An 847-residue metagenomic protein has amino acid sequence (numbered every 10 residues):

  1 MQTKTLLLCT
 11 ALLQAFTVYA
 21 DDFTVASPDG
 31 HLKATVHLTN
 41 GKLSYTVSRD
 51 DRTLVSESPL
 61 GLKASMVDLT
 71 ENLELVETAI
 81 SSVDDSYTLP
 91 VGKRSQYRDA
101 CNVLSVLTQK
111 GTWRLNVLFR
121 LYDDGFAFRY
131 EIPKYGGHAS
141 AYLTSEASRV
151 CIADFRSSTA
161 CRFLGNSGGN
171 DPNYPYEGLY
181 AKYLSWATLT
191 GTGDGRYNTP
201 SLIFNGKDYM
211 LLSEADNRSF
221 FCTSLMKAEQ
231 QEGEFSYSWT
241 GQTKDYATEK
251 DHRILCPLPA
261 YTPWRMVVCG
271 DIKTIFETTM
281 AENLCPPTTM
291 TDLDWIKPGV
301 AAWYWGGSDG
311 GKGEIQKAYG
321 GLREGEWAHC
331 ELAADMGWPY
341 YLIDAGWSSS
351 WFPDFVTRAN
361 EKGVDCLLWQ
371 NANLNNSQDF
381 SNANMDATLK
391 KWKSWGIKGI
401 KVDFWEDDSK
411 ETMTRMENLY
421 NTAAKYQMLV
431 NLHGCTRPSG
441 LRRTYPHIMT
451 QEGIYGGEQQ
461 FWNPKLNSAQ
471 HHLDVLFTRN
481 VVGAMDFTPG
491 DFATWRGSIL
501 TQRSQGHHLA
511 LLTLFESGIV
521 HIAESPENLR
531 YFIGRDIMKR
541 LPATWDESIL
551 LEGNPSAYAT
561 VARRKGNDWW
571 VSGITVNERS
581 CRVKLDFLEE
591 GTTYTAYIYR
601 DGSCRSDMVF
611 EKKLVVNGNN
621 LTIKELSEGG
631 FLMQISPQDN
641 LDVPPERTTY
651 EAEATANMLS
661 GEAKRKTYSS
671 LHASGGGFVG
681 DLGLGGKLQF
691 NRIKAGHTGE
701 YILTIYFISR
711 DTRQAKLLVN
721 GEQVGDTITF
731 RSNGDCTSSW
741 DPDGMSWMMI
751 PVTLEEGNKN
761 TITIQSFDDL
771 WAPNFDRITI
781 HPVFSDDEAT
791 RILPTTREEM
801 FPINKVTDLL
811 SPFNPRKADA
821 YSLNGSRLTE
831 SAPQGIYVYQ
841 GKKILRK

Functional and structural regions predicted by a protein language model:
L7-C9, P802-K847: C-terminal outer-membrane/trafficking sorting elements
D22-A281: N-terminal accessory beta-strand-rich subdomains and adjacent acidic, glycine-rich linkers that precede catalytic cores
A79, V83, K93-S95, R162-G168 (+3 more regions): Solvent-exposed beta-strand/loop surfaces of large extracellular or lumenal domains
P257-L332, M336, Y340: An acidic-aromatic substrate-binding cleft motif
L342-S504: Aromatic- and carboxylate-enriched substrate-binding clefts and catalytic-loop regions of carbohydrate-active enzymes
N554-E590, F631-Q634: Carbohydrate-binding surface patches
L614-V643: C-terminal beta-strand-rich structural cap/linker in extracellular carbohydrate-active enzymes
L641-P802: Extracytoplasmic
